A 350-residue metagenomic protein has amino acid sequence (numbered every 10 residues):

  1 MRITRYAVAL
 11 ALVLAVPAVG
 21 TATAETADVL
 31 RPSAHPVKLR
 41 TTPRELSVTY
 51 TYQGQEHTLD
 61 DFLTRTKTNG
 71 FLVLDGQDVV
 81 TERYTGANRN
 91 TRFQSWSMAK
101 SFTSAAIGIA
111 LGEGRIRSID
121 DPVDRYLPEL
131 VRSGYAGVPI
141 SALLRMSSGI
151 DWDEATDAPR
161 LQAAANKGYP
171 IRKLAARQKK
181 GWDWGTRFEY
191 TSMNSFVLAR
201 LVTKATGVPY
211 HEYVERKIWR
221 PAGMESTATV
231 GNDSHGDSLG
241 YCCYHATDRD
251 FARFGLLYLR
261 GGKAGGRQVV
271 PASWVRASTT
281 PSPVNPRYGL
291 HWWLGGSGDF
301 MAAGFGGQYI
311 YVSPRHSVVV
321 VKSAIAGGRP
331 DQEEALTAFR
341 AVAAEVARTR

Functional and structural regions predicted by a protein language model:
R2-N88, G112-R117, R340-R350: N-terminal leader/targeting segments and the immediately adjacent pre-domain N-terminus
L46-D61, A110-F188: Active-site-proximal loop and beta-strand segments within enzyme catalytic domains
D60, G108, D124, S141-L144 (+9 more regions): Non-transmembrane alpha-helical segments in soluble domains of secreted/periplasmic/extracellular proteins
Q77, Q94-I119, L143, L198-V202 (+2 more regions): Active-site SXXK
E82-Y84, N90, A155-C242: Catalytic-site signature segments of enzymes, centered on catalytic residues
Q94, E113-I150, T206-Y241, A246: Active-site helix/loop module of the DD-peptidase/beta-lactamase fold, centered on the serine-lysine SxxK catalytic
N194-L201, G240-K263, Q308-A324: Active-site-proximal alpha-helical segments within enzyme catalytic domains
S226-A228, V275-V321, R329: Active-site Gly/Thr loop motif
